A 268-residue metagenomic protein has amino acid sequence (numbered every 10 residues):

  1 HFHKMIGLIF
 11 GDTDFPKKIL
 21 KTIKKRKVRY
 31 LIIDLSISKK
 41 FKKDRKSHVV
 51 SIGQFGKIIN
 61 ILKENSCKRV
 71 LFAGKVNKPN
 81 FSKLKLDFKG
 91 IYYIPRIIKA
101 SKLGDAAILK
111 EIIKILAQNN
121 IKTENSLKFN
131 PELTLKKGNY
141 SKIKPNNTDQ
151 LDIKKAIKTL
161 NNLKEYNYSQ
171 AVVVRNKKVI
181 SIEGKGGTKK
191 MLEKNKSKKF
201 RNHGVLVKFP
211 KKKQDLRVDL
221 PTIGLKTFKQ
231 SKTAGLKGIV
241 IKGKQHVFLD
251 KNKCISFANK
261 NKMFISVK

Functional and structural regions predicted by a protein language model:
H1-M5, K24-R29, Q118, S256 (+1 more regions): Short, Lys/Arg-enriched, disordered terminal segments
M5, I9, P16, K39 (+4 more regions): Catalytic domains of riboflavin
M5-L35: N-terminal basic/disordered segments at the start of proteins
L8-F10, I32-I33, V70-A73, T123-K128 (+5 more regions): General beta-strand structural signal in soluble alpha/beta enzymes
T13-F15, I23, K102-A106, N119-K232: Conserved mixed alpha/beta catalytic, RNA-binding, or beta-rich assembly cores of soluble enzyme, regulatory
K18-T22, L71, Q230, K253-C254: A short acidic, amphipathic alpha-helical/loop segment
S36-N60, E64-C67, D87-Y93, I97 (+1 more regions): Feature captures the catalytic cores and cofactor-binding loops of soluble hydro-lyases/lyases that act on carboxylate
I58-K128: N-terminal glycine-rich phosphate/adenylate-binding segment common to multiple enzyme folds
